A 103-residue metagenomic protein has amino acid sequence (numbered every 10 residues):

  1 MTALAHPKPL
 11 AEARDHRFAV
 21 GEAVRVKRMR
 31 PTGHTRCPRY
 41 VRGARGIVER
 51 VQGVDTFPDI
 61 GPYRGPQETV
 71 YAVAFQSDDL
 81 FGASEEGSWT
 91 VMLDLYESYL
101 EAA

Functional and structural regions predicted by a protein language model:
L4-A103: Basic/aromatic-rich interaction segments and small domains that mediate binding to polyanionic partners
